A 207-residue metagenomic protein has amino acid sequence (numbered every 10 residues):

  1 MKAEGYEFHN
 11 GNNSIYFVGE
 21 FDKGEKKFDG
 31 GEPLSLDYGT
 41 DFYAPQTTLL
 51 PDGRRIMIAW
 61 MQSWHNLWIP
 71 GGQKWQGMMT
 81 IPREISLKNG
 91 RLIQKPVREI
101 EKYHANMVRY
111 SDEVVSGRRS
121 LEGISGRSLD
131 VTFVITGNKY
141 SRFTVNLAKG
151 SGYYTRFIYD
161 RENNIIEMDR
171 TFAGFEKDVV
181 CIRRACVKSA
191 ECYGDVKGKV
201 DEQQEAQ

Functional and structural regions predicted by a protein language model:
A3-Y6, W64-H65: Short glycine/acidic-enriched loop and turn motifs that connect beta-strands
E7-N13, Q76-G77: Short, solvent-exposed loop/turn segments at conserved positions within beta-propeller repeat blades
I15-G19: Beta-propeller blade termini and top-face loops
K23-Q207: Beta-rich accessory regions
